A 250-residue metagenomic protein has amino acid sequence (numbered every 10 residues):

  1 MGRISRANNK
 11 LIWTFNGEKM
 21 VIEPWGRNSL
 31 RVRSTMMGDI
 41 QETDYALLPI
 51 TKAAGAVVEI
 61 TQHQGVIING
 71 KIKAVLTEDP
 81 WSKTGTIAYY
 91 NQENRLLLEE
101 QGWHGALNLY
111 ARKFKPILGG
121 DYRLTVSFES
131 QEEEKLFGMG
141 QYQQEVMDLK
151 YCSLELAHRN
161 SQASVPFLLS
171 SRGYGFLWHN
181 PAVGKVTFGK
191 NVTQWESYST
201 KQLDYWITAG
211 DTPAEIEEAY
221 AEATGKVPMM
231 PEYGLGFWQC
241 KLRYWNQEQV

Functional and structural regions predicted by a protein language model:
M1-I4, N8, E23-I67, L107-L109: A low-complexity, Ser/Thr/Gly/Pro-enriched, surface-exposed linker/loop concept that marks segments flanking
W13-F15, V58-E232, K241-L242: Catalytic and substrate-binding clefts that recognize carbohydrates or anionic sugar/phosphate headgroups
E18-V21: Beta-strand-rich receptor-binding modules of extracellular spikes/adhesins
W238, Y244-W245: Pre-Walker A segment
N246-V250: Short, acidic/polar
